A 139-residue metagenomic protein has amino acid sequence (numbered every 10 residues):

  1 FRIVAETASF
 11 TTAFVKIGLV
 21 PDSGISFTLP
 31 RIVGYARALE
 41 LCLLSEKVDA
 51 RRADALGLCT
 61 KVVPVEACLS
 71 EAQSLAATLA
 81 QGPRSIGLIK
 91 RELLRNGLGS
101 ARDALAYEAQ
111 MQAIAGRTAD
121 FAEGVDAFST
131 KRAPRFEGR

Functional and structural regions predicted by a protein language model:
F1-L43, L56, E71-A77: CoA-thioester-processing core
I3-A8, C59-A106, A113, A119 (+1 more regions): C-terminal long alpha-helix characteristic of the crotonase
S26, Y35-A38, P83-K90, E108-A109 (+1 more regions): A general structural signal for well-ordered alpha-helical segments in protein cores
G34, D49, P64-A67: Short loop/turn segments at beta->alpha junctions
S45-R52: Acidic, divalent-metal-coordinating active-site segment for phosphoryl/phosphodiester hydrolysis, typified by short
L56-G57, K131: Structural motif
